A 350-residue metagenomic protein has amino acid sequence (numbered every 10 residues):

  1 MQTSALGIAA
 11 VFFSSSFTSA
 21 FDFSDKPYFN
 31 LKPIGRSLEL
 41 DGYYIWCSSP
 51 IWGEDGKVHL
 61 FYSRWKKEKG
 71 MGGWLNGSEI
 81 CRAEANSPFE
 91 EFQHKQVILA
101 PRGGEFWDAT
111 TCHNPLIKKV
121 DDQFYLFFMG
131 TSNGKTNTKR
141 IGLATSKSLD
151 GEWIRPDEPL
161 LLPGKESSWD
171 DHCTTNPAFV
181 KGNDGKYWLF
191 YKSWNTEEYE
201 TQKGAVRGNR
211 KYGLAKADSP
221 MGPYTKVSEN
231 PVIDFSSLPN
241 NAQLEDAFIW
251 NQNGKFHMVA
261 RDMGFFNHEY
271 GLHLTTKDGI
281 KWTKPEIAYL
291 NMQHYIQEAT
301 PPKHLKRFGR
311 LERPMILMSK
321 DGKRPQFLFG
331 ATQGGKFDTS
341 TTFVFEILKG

Functional and structural regions predicted by a protein language model:
M1-T3: N-terminal export leaders
I8-S14, T18-G350: Carbohydrate-active catalytic/glycan-binding domains of CAZyme proteins, especially the secreted or lumenal ectodomains
